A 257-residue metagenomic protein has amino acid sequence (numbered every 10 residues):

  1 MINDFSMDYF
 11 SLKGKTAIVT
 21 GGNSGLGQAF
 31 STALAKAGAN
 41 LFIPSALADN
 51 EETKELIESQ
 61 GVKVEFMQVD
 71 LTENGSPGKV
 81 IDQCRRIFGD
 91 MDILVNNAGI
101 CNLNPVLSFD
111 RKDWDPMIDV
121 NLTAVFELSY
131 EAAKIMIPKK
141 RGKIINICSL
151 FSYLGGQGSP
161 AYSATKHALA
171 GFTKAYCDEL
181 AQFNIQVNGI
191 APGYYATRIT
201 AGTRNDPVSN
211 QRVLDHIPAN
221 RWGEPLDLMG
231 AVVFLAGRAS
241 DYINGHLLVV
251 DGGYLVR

Functional and structural regions predicted by a protein language model:
I2-S11, L154, V233, N244-R257: Short C-terminal tail/terminal secondary-structure segment of NAD(P)H-dependent dehydrogenase/reductase domains
T16, N23-S24: Conserved glycine-rich cofactor-binding loop
P105-V106, D110-I118, V213: Substrate-binding pocket helix/loop in short-chain dehydrogenase/reductase
F109, G155-S163, A175: Active-site loop-to-helix junction immediately N-terminal to the catalytic Tyr of the SDR YXXXK motif in Rossmann-fold
S129, T165, T173: Active-site helix of classical SDR
S149: Residue(s) in the substrate-gating loop at a strand-loop-helix junction that position the organic substrate next
A181, Q186, I243-G245: Short, small/polar-rich loop/turn modules that mediate ligand/substrate recognition or access, typified
